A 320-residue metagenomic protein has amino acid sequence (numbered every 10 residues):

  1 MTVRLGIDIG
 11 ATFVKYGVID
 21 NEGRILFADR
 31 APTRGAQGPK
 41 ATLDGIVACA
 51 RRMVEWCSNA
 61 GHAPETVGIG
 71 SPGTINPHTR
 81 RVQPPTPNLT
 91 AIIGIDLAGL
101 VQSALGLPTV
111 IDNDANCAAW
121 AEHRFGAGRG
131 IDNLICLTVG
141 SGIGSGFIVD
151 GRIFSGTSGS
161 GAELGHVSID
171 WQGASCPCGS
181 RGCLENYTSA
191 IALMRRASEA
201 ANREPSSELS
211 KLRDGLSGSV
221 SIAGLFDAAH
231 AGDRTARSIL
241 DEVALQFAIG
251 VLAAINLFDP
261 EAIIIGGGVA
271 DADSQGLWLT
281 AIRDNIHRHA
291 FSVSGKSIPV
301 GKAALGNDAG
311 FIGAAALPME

Functional and structural regions predicted by a protein language model:
M1-T66, I75-R81, G99-L107, R124-I131 (+3 more regions): ATP-binding/phosphotransfer module of carbohydrate and carboxylate kinases, centering on a glycine-rich
D8, G68-P72, D112, C136-G142 (+2 more regions): Short beta-strand segments
R30, T86-P87, S158, I239: Short clusters of small/polar residues that mark proteolytic maturation junctions
P32-R34, T90, S160-E163: A short acidic/small-residue loop/turn micro-motif
R81-I93: A charged helix-plus-loop insertion that forms the helical arch/lid used to bind and gate nucleic-acid substrates
I111-A115, A119: Short loop/edge segments at beta-strand edges and connector loops that shape dinucleotide/nucleotide cofactor-binding
A118-R124, S145-F147, H166-V167: Adenylate-forming
F147-E163: Short, charged low-complexity linear segments at domain edges
